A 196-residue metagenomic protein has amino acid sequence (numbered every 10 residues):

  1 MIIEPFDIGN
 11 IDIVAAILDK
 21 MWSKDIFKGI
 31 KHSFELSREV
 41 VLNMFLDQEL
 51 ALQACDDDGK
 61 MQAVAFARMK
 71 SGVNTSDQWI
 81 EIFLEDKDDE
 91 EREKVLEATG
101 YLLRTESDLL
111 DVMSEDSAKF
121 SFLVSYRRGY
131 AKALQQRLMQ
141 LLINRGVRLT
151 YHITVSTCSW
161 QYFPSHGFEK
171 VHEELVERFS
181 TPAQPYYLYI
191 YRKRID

Functional and structural regions predicted by a protein language model:
I2-A16, M69: A short beta-loop-alpha structural element at the N-terminal edge of CoA-dependent acyl/N-acetyltransferase catalytic
W22-V40: Conserved GNAT-fold acetyl-CoA-binding loop/helix
V41-Q53, K70-T75: A short helix-loop-beta-strand connector motif used in the catalytic cores of GNAT acetyltransferases and, in some
Q53, K60-M69, K119: Conserved beta-strand in the GNAT
S71-F122, R178-A183: Conserved acyl-donor/pantetheine-binding loop and adjacent beta-alpha core of acyl/acetyltransferases and related
D116-A118, I143-V155: Conserved GNAT acetyl-CoA-binding A-motif
S125-L142: Conserved acetyl-CoA-binding loop-helix of GNAT-fold acetyltransferases
N144, S156-E174: Conserved active-site alpha-helix within GNAT-family acetyltransferase domains
